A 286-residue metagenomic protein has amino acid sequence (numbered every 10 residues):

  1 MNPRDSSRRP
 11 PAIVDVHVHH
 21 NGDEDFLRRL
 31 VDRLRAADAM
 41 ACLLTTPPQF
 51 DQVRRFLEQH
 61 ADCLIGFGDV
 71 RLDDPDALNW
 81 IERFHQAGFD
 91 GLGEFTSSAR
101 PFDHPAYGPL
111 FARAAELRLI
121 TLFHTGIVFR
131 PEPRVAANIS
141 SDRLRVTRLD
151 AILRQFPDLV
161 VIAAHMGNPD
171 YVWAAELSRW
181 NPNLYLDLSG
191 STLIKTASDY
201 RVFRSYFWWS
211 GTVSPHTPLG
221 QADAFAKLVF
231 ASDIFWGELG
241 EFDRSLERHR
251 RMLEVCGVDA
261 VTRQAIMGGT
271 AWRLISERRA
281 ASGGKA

Functional and structural regions predicted by a protein language model:
M1-H17, D25-M40, D51, E82 (+2 more regions): Mid-to-C-terminal alpha-helical segments outside catalytic/metal-binding sites
D5-R9, R29-A36, D51-I65, N79-G88 (+4 more regions): Acidic (Asp/Glu)-rich catalytic clusters
V14-V18, A41-L43, I65-G68, L92-E94 (+4 more regions): Hydrophobic faces of well-ordered beta-strands that scaffold small-molecule active sites in alpha/beta enzyme cores
H17, L34, F84, L92 (+6 more regions): Conserved, mostly hydrophobic/aromatic
E24-R28, V53, P131-V135, Y171-W180 (+3 more regions): Histidine/acidic-residue-rich catalytic or RNA/ligand-binding cores of hydrolases and nuclease-related proteins
P48-R143, T192-L193: Active-site gating/metal-coordination segments in enzymes
D103-A112, N138-T147, Y200-V213, S245: Charged helix-capping and loop-helix junction motifs
Y185-D199: His/Asp/Glu-enriched short active-site or ligand-binding loop at hydrolase and phosphoryl-transfer sites
